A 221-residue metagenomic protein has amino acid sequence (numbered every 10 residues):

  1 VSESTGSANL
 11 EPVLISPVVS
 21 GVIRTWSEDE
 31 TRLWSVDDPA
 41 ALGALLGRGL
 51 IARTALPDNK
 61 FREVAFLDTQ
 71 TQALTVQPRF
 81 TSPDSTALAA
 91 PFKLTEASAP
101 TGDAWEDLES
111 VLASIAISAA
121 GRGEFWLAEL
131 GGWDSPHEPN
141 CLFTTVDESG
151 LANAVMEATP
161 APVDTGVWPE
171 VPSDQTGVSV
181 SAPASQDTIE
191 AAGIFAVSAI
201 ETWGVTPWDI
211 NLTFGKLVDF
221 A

Functional and structural regions predicted by a protein language model:
E3, L10-E28, S35, G49 (+4 more regions): Structured alpha/beta or helical-core interaction and ligand-binding surfaces enriched in interleaved
V36-A41: Short amphipathic alpha-helical interaction segments
L42-G49: A short, charged, amphipathic alpha-helix used as a generic interaction element across diverse proteins
D58-R62: Short coil-to-beta-strand transition motifs
Q72: Alpha/beta-hydrolase fold active-site neighborhood
